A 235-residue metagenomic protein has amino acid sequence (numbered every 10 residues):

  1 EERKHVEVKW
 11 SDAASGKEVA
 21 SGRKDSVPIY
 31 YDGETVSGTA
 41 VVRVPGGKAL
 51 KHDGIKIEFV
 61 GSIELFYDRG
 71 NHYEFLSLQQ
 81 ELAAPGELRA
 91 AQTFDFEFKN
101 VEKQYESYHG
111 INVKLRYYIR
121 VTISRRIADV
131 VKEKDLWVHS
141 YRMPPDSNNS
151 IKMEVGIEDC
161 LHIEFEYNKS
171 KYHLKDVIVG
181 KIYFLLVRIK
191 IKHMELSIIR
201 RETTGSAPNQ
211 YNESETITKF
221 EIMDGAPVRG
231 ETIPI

Functional and structural regions predicted by a protein language model:
E1-I235: C-terminal beta-sandwich interaction modules and adjacent acidic, Ser/Thr/Pro/Gly-rich low-complexity tails used
